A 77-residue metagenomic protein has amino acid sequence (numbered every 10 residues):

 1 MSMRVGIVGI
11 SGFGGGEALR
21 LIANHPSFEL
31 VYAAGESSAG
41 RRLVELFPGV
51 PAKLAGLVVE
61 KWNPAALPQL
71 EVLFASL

Functional and structural regions predicted by a protein language model:
M1-M3: N-terminal/domain-start segments enriched in small and hydrophobic, helix-friendly residues, covering either
V5-G9: Conserved N-terminal Rossmann-fold NAD(P)-binding element of oxidoreductases
S11, G15-L19: N-terminal Rossmann NAD(P)H-binding glycine-rich loop of SDR-like oxidoreductase domains
A23-L70: Conserved N-terminal Rossmann-fold NAD(P) cofactor-binding segment
E71-S76: N-terminal Rossmann-like NAD(P) cofactor-binding module of classical short-chain dehydrogenase/reductase
